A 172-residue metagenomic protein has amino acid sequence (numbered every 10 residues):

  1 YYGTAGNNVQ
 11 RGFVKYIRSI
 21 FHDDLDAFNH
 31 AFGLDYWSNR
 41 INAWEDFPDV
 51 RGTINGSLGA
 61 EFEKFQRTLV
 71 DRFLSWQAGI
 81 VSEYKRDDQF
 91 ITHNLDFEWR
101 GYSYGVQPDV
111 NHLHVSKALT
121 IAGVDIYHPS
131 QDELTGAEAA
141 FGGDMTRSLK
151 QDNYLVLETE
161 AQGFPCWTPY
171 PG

Functional and structural regions predicted by a protein language model:
Y1-A139: Polysaccharide-binding and catalytic clefts of secreted carbohydrate-active enzymes
F47-E61, I126, G142-G172: Active-site clefts of carbohydrate-active enzymes
